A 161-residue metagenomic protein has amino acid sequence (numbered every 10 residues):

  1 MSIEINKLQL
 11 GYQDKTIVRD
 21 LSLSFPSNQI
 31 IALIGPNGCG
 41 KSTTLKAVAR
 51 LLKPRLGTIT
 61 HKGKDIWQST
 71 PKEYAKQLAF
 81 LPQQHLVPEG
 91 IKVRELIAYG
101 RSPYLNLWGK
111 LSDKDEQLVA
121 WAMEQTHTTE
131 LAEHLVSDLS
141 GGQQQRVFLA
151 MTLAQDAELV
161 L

Functional and structural regions predicted by a protein language model:
I3-I5, V18-D20, A132: Conserved structural motif at the start of ABC-family nucleotide-binding domains
I34-P36: The feature captures the beta-strand-to-loop junction immediately N-terminal to the Walker
A49: Helix-to-loop junction immediately C-terminal to a conserved catalytic motif
G57-D65, Y74: Conserved ABC transporter NBD signature motif
A98, D113-L131: Conserved ABC ATPase "signature" region
G109-K110, L135-L139, Q143: Conserved ABC ATPase signature
L149: Hydrophobic anchor residue at the start of the ABC signature
